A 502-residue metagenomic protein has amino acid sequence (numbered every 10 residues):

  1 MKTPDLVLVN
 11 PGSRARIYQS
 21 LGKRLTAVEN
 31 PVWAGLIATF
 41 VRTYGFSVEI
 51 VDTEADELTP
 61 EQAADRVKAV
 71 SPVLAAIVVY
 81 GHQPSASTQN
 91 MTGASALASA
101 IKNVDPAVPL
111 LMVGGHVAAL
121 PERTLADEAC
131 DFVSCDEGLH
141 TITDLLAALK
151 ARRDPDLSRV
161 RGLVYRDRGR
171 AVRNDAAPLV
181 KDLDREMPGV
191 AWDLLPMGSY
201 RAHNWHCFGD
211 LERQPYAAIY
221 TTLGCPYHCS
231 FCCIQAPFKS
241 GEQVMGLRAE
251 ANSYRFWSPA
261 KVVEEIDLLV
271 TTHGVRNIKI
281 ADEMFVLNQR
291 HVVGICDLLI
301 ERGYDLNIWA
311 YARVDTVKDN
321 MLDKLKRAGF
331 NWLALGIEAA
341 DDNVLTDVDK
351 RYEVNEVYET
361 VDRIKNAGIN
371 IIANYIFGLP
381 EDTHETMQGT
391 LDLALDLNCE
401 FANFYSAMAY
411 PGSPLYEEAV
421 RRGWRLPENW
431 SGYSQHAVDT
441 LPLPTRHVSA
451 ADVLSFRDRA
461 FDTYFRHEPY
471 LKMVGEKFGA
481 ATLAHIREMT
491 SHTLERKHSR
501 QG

Functional and structural regions predicted by a protein language model:
M1-L8, A64-S71, C207, P414-E417 (+2 more regions): Radical SAM enzyme core and accessory elements
K2-V263, G274: Acidic, low-complexity intrinsically disordered segments
F40-Y44, A100-V104, R123, D127-A129 (+12 more regions): Alpha-helical structural signal in soluble globular domains
L58, Q89, E137, W257 (+4 more regions): Residue-level signal for the nucleotide or nucleotide-sugar donor/cofactor binding architecture
T59, L74-G81, V263, V270-A281 (+8 more regions): Conserved C-terminal portion of the radical SAM core fold that forms the substrate/S-adenosylmethionine-binding
Q89-L97, V293, R351-E356, Q388: Charged helix-capping and loop-helix junction motifs
C130, D175-P188, G198-A202, D210-L211 (+4 more regions): Accessory C-terminal segments flanking Radical SAM cores
V190-I372, D392: Radical SAM [4Fe-4S] cluster-binding motif and immediate context
